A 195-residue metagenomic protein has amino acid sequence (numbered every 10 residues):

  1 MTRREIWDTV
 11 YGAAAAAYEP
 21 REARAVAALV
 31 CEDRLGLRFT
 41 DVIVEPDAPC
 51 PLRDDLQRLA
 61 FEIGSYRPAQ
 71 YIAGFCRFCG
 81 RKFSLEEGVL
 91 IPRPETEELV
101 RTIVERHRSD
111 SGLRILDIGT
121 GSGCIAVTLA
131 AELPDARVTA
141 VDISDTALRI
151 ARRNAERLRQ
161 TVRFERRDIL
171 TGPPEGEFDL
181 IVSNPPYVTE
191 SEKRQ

Functional and structural regions predicted by a protein language model:
M1-D47: Non-catalytic accessory regions of SAM-dependent methyltransferases
I6, V26, D55, E95-E98 (+1 more regions): Charged catalytic carboxylate motif
A13, A17, L59-I63, Y187: Residues that form generic nucleotide/phosphate-binding pockets
R21-A25, I72, R93, V141: Non-catalytic, surface-exposed connector residues within folded enzymatic/regulatory domains
E32-E105: Conserved AdoMet
E95-R194: Conserved SAM/SAH cofactor-binding pocket of Class I
